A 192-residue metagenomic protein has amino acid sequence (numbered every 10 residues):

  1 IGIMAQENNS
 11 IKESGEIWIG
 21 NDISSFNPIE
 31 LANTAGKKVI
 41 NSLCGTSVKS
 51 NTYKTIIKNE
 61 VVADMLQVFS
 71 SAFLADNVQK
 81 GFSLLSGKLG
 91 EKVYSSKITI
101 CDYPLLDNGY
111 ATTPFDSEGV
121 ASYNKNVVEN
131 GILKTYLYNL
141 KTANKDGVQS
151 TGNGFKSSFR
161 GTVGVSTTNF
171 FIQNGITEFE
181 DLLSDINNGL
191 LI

Functional and structural regions predicted by a protein language model:
I1, E60-N77, T112-P114, N153-V163: Short N-terminal helix-initiation segments at or just after the protein's N-terminus
I1-F69, F73, T135: Internal alpha/beta scaffold segment
S14, W18, A72, Q79 (+3 more regions): Generic signal for short, ordered secondary-structure residues within or immediately flanking folded domains
W18-D22, S42, G87, E118 (+1 more regions): A general structural-boundary detector
S25-E30, K38-N41, Q79-S83, Y123-V127 (+2 more regions): Glycine-rich loops and low-complexity Gly/Arg-rich segments that provide flexible linkers or classic glycine-based
A75-Y94: Amphipathic alpha-helical
K88-I192: Dual-mode signal for accessory low-complexity, basic/Gly-rich regions
